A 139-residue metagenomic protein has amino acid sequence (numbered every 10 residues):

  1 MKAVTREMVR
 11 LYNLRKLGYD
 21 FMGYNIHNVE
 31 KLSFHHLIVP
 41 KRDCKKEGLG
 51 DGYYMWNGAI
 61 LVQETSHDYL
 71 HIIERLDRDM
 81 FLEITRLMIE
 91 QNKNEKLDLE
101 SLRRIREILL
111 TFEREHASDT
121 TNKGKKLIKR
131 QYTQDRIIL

Functional and structural regions predicted by a protein language model:
M1, Q134-L139: Short intrinsically disordered terminal tails
M1-I26, C44, G48-W56: Short, charged surface segments at domain edges that flank catalytic/cofactor-binding sites
L17-Y19, L32, D79, L110: Short non-domain terminal segments
D20, V62-S66: Short cysteine clusters
Y24-L32, Y69-L70: Cys/His-rich microdomains that often coordinate metals
N25, L37-V39: An acidic- and aromatic-residue-enriched active-site/binding cleft used to recognize and process polar
S33-L37, V62: Histidine-centered catalytic micro-motifs used for acid/base chemistry in nuclease and nucleotide-processing active
K41-I60, D68-R136: Polybasic, low-complexity binding patches
